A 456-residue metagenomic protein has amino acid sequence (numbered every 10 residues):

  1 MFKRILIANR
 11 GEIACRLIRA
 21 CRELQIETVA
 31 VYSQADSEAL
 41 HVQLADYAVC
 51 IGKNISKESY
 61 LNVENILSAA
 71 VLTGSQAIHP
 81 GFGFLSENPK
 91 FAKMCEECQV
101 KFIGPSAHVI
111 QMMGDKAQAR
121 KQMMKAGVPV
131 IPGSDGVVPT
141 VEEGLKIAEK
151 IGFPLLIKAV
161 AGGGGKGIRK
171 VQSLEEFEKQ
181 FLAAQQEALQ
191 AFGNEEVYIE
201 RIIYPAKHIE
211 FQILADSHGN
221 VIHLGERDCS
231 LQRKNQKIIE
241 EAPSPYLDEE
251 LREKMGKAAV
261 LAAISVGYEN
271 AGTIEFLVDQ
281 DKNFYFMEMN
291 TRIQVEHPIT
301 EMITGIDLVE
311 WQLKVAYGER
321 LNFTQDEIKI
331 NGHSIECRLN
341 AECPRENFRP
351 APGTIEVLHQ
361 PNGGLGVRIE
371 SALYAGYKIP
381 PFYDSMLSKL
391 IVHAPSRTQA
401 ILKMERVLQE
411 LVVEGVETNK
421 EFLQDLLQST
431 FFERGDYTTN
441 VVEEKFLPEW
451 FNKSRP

Functional and structural regions predicted by a protein language model:
M1-K125, V138-K146: ATP-binding N-terminal substructure of ATP-dependent carboxylate-amine bond-forming enzymes
I7-L24, A48-C50, V71-T73, E96 (+4 more regions): ATP-dependent carboxylate activation and anion-phosphoryl transfer catalytic cores that bind Mg-ATP to form
K57-E58, I110, G167, H297-I299: A generic structural signal for short coil/turn motifs at secondary-structure boundaries
G133-S134: Conserved beta3 strand of the protein kinase N-lobe
I147-L156: Acidic/histidine-enriched active-site and ligand-binding environments that engage anionic O-linkages
A159: N-terminal nucleotide-binding beta1-loop-alpha1 segment
